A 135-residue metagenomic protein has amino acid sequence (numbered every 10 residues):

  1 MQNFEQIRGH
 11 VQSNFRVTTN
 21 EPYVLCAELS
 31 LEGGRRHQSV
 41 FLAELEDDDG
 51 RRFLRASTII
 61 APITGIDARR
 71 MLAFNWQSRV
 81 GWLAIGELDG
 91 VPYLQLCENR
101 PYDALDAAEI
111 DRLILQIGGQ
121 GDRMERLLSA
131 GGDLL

Functional and structural regions predicted by a protein language model:
M1-V40, V80, G86: Charge-rich, low-complexity N-terminal segments
F4, R8, T64-G65, I110: Generic alpha-helical secondary structure
R8-V11, M71-N75, I114: A generic alpha-helix structural signal
P22, E46-D49, Q77: Short, solvent-exposed coil/turn segments at beta-strand boundaries
L29-G33, S57-P62, C97-P101: Secondary-structure transition/turn motif
G34-S57: Short, well-structured hydrophobic secondary-structure segments
R51-Y93: Short, internal acidic amphipathic alpha-helical interface segments that mediate docking to partner proteins
G81-L135: Well-ordered alpha/beta subsegment
